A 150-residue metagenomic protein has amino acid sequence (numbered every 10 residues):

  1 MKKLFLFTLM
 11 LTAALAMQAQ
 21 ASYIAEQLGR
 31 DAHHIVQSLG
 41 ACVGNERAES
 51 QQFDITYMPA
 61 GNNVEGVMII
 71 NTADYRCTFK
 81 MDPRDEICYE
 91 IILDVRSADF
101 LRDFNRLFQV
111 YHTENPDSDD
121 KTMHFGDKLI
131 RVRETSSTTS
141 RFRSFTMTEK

Functional and structural regions predicted by a protein language model:
M1-K2, G61: Generic cytosolic/nucleocytoplasmic N-terminal low-complexity/intrinsically disordered segments
K3-L15: Sec-dependent N-terminal signal peptides
F5, A21, Y89-E90: Residues at structural and domain junctions
L15-A21: Sec/Tat signal peptide C-region and signal peptidase I cleavage site
Q20, E149-K150: Short, solvent-exposed mixed-charge patches
A21-S38: Short N-terminal segments immediately surrounding and downstream of signal-peptide cleavage
H33-F142: A cross-family detector of function-defining hotspots
